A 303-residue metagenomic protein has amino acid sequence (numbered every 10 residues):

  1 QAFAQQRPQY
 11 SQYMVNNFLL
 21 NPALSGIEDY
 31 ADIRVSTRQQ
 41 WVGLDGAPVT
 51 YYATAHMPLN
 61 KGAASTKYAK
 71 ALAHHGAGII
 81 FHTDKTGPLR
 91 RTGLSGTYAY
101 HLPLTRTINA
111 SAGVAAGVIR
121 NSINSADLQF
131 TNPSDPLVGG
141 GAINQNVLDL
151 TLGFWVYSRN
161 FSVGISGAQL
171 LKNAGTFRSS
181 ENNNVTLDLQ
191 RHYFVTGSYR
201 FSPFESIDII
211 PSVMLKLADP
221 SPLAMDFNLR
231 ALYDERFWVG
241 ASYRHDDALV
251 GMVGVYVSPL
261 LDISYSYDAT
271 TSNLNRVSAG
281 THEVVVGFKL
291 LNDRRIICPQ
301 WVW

Functional and structural regions predicted by a protein language model:
Q5-W303: Subset of outer-membrane beta-barrel
